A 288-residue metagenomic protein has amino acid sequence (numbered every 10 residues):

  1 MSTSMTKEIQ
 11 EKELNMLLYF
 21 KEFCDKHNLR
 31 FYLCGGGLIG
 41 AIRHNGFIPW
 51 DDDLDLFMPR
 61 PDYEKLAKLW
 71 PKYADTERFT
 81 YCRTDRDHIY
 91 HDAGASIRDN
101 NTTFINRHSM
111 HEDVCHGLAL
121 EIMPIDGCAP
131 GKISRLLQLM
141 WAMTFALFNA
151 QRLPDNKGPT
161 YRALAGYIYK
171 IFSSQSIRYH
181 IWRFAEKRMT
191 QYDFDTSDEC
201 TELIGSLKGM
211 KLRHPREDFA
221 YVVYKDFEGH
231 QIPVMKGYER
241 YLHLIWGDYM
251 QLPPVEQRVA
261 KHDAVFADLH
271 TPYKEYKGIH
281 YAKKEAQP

Functional and structural regions predicted by a protein language model:
S2-H27, W70-P130, N149-W246, L252-P288: Conserved catalytic core of two-metal-ion nucleotidyltransferases
K21-L54, M58-E64, E217, L244-I245: Active-site nucleotide-donor binding segment shared across nucleotidyl transfer reactions
L66-K68: Conserved SAM-binding loop
G131-L137: A short secondary-structure junction signal
M140-W141: Short, His- and charge-rich active-site/binding loops that engage polyanionic ligands
